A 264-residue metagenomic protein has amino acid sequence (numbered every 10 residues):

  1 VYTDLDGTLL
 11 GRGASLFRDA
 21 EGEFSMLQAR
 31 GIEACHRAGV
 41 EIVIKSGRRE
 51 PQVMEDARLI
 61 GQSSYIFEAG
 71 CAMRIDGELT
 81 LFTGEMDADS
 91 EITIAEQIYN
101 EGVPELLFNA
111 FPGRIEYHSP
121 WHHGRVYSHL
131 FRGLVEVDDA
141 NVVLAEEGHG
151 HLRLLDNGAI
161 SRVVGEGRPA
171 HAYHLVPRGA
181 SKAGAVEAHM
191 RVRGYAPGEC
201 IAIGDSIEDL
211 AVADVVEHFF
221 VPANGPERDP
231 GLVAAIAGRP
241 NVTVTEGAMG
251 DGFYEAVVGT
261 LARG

Functional and structural regions predicted by a protein language model:
V1-R18, I44, A213: Asp-based phosphoryl-transfer active-site loop
G11-E21, A170-P177: Glycine-rich phosphate-binding "P-loop"
G13-A34, V221-A223: Basic, amphipathic juxtamembrane/active-site segments that coordinate anionic phosphate or diphosphate groups
A20, L81-E105, D156-H171, P230-R239: Charged, glycine/proline-rich intrinsically disordered loops and linkers
E23-P120: Active-site phosphate-binding/coordination module
F24-S25, V176, A183-G264: Mg2+-dependent phosphoryl-transfer enzymes with acidic/Ser/Thr/Gly-rich catalytic loops
R37-V43, Q62-S63, S128, P197-C200 (+2 more regions): Short active-site oxyanion
E105-V215: Conserved acidic, metal-coordinating active-site core of Asp-based, Mg2+-dependent phosphoryl-transfer enzymes
